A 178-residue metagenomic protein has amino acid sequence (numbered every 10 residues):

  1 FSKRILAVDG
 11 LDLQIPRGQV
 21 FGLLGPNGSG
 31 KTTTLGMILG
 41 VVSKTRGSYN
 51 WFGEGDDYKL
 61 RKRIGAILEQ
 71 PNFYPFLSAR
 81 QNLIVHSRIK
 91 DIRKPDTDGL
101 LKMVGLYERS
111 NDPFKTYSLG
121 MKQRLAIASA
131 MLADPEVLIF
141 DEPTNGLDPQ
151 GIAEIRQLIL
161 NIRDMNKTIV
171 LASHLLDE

Functional and structural regions predicted by a protein language model:
F1-D177: ABC transporter nucleotide-binding domains
